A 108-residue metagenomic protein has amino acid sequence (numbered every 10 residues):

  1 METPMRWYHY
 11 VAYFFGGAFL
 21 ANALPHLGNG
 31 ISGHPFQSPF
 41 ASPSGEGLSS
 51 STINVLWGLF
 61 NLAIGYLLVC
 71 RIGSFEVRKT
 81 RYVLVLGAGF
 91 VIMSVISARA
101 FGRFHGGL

Functional and structural regions predicted by a protein language model:
E2-L108: Membrane-interface extramembranous regions
